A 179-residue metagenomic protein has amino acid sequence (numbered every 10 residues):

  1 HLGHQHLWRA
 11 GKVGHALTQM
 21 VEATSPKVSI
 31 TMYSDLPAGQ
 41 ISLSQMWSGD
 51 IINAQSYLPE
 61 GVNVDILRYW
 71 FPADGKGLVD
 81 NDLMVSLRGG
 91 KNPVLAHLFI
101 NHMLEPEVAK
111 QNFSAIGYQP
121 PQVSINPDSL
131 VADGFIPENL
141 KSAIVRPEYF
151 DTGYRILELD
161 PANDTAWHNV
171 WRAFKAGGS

Functional and structural regions predicted by a protein language model:
H1-Q5, V79-V85: Periplasmic solute-binding protein
H1-R68: Ligand-binding pocket segment of bilobal, Venus flytrap-like solute-binding proteins
H15, I30, S34, A38 (+5 more regions): Solvent-exposed, polar/charged alpha-helical surfaces in well-ordered, non-transmembrane soluble domains, broadly
E22, P37, I41, S56 (+4 more regions): Sec-exported extracytoplasmic/periplasmic mature domains
G49-I52, D74-G77, G90-K91, E107: Solvent-exposed loop/turn segments at secondary-structure junctions within structured extracellular/periplasmic domains
G61-L78, L87-G89: Short beta-strand->loop
S86-D151: Mature extracytoplasmic/periplasmic domains
R146-S179: Conserved C-terminal helix/tail region of periplasmic/extracytoplasmic solute-binding proteins
